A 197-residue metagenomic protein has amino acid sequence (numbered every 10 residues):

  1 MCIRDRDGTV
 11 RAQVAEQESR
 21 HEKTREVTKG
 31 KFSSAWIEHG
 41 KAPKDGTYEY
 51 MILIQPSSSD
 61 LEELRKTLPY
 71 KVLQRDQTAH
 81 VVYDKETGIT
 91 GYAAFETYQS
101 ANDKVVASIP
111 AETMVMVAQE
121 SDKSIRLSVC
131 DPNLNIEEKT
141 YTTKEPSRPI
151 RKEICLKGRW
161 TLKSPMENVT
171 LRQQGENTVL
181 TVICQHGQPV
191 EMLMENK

Functional and structural regions predicted by a protein language model:
M1-I3: Short, small-residue-biased leader/transition segments that mark boundaries at the very start of proteins
R6-T67: Structured mid-domain segments that build the active-site/substrate or prosthetic-cofactor binding neighborhood
L53-K197: Non-catalytic terminal regions with compositionally biased, polar/charged low complexity
